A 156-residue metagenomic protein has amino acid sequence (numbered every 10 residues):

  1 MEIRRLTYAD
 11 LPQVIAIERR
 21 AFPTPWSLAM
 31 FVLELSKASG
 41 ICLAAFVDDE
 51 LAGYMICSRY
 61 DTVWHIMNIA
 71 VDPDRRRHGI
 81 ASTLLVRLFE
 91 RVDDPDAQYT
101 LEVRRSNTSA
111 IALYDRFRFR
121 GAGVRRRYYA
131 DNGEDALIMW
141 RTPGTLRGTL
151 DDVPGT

Functional and structural regions predicted by a protein language model:
E2-H78, S82-D94, P143-L146, D152-T156: Acetyl-CoA-dependent GNAT
M30, R125-R126: Short, P/G- and charge-enriched loop/turn segments at secondary-structure junctions
I80, A97, F119: Short glycine/serine/threonine/alanine-rich loop segments
L84, N107-A110: Conserved short alpha-helix immediately C-terminal to the canonical SAM/SAH-binding motif I of Rossmann-like
V92-E102, R125: Conserved GNAT acetyl-CoA-binding A-motif
R104-T108, F117, R127-T156: C-terminal "cap" of GNAT-fold acetyltransferases
G121-G123: A secondary-structure capping/hinge motif
